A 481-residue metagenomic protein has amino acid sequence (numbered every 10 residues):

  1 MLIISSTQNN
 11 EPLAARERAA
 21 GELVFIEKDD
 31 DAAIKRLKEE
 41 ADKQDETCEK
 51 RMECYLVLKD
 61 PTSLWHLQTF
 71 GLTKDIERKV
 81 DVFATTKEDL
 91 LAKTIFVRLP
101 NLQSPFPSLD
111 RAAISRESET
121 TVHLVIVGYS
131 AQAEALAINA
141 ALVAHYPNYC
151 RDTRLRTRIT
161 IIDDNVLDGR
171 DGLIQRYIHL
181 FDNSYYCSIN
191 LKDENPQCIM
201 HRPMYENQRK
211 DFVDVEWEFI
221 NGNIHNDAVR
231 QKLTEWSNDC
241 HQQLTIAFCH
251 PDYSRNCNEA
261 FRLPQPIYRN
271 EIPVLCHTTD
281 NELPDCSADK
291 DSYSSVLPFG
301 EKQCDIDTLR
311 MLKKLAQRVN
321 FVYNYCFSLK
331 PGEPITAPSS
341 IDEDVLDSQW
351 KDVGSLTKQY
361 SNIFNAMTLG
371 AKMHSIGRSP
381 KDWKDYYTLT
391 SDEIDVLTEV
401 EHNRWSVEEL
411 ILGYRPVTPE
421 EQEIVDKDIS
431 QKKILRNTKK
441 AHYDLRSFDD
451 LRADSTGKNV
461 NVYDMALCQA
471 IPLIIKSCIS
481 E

Functional and structural regions predicted by a protein language model:
M1-D342, D347-R404, E408, G413-Q422 (+2 more regions): Cytosolic regulatory regions of ion transport systems
K427, K432-I434, K439-E481: In a subset of proteins, long, contiguous C-terminal domains/tails are tracked
